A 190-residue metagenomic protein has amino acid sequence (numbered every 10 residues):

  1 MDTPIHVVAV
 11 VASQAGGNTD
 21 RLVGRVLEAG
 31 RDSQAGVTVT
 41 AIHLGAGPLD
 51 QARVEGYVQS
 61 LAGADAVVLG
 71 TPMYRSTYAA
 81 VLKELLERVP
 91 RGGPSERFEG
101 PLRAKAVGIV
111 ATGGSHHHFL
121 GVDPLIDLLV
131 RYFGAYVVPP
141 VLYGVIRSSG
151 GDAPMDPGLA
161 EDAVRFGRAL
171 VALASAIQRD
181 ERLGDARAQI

Functional and structural regions predicted by a protein language model:
M1-F98, E161-V171, S175, R179-I190: N-terminal beta1-alpha1-beta2 submodule of the flavodoxin-like/Rossmannoid cofactor-binding fold
A9, G108-A111, D152: A short, mixed-charge helix-start or loop-turn motif at secondary-structure junctions
Q14, A46-P48, G114, G144 (+1 more regions): Residue-level detector of flexible, active-site-proximal loop/helix-junction positions within diverse enzyme catalytic
L22, I146-A153: Polytopic transmembrane helical bundles with strong interfacial aromatic enrichment
R103-V145, E161: Short, glycine-/small-residue-rich phosphate/pyrophosphate-handling segment
P139, D152-G158: Conserved anion/nucleotide-ligand pocket segment
